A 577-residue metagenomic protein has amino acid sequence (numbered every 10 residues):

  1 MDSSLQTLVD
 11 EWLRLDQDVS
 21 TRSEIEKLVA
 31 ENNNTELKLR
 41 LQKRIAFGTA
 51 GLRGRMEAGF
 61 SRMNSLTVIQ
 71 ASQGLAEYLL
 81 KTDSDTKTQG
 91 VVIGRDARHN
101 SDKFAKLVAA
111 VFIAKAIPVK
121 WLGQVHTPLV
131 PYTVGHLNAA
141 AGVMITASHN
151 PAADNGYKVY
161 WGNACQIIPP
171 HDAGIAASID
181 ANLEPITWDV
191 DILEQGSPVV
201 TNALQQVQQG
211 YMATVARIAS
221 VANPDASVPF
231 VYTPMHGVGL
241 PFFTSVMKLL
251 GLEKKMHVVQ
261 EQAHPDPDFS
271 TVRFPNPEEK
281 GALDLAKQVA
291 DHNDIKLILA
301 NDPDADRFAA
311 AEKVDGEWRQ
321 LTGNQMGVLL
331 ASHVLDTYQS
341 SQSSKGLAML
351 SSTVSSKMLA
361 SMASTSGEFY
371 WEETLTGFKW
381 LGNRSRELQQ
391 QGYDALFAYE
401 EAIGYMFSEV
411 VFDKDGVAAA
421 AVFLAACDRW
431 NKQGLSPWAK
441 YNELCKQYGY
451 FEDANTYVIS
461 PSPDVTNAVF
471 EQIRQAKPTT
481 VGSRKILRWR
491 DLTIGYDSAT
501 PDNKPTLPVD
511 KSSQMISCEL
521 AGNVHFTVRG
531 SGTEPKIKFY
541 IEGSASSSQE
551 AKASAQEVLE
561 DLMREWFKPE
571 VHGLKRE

Functional and structural regions predicted by a protein language model:
S4-V108, P198-S227, V238: An N-terminal, well-structured beta->alpha segment
W12, D16, S20, E36-I45 (+2 more regions): Gly/Ser/Thr-enriched, mixed-charge loops and adjacent short helices that form phosphate/oxyanion-binding elements
L41-S61, A147-N150, F230, P234-V246 (+4 more regions): Conserved phosphate/anionic-ligand binding catalytic regions in large, soluble enzymes, centered on
V92-D154, E253-A310: N-terminal small/polar loop signature for handling phosphorylated ligands or for N-terminal nucleophile
D102-L107, P131-G135, A153-V159, D180 (+10 more regions): Short acidic, glycine/serine/threonine-rich loops at helix termini
G162-C165, A177, L183-E184, Q288-T365: Replace "Mg2+/Mn2+-dependent" with "divalent metal-dependent
I295-L297, E317, Y338-G530, K536-Y540 (+2 more regions): Phosphate-binding and adjacent anionic-ligand microenvironments
